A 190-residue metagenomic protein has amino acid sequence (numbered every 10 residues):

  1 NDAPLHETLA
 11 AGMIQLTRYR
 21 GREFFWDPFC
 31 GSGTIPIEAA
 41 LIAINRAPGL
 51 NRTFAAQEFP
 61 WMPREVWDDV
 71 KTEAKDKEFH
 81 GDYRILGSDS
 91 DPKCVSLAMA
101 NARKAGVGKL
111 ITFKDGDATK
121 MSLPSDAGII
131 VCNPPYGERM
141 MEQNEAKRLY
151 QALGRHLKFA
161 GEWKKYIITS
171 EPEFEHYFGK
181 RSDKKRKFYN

Functional and structural regions predicted by a protein language model:
L5-M121, E138-R139, E145: Conserved S-adenosyl-L-methionine
D117-K120, P124-N190: C-terminal catalytic and target-recognition region of SAM-dependent MTase-like enzymes, primarily methyltransferases
